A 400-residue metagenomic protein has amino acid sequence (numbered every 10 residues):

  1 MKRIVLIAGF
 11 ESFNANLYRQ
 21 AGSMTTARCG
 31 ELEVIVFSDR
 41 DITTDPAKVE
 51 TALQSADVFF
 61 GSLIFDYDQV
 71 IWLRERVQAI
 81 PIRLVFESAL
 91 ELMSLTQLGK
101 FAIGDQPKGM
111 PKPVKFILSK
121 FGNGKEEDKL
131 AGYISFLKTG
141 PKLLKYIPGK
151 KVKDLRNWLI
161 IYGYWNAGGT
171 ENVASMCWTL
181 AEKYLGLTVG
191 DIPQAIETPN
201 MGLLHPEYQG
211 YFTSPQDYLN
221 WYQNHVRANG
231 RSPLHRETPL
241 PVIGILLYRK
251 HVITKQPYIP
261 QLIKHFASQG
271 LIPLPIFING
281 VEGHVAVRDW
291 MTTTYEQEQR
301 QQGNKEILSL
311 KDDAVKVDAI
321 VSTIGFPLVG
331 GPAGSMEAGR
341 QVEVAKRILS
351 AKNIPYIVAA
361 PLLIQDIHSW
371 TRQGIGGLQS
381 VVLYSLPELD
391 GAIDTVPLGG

Functional and structural regions predicted by a protein language model:
M1-G400: An N-terminal assembly and electron-transfer interface module characteristic of large anaerobic redox and radical
